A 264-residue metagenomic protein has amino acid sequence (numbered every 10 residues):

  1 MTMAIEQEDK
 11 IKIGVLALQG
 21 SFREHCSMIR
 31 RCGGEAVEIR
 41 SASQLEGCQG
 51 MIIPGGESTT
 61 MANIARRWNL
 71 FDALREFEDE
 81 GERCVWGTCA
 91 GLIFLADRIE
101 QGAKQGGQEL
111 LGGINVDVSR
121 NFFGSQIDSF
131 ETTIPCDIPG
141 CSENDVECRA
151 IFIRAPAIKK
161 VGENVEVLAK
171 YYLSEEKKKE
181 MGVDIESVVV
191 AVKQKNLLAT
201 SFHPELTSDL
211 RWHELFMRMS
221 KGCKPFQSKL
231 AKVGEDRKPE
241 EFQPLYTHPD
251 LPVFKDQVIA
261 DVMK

Functional and structural regions predicted by a protein language model:
M1-E80, L210-K264: N-terminal beta1-alpha1 cap of cysteine-dependent amidohydrolase-like domains
T2-I5, R120-D128, T132-K264: Amide-donor transfer/coupling interface in amidating biosynthetic enzymes
L18, T88-A90, I114, R154 (+1 more regions): A secondary-structure boundary/capping signal
A36-V37, V85, L197: Hydrophobic anchor at the start of a short beta-strand that flanks the dinucleotide cofactor-binding loop
E46, E109, V146: Structured loop/turn residues at beta-strand edges in well-structured enzyme cores
I53, G87, T200: Redox-cofactor binding/interface segments in oxidoreductases and associated redox assembly factors
E57-G140: Cysteine-nucleophile active-site neighborhood
